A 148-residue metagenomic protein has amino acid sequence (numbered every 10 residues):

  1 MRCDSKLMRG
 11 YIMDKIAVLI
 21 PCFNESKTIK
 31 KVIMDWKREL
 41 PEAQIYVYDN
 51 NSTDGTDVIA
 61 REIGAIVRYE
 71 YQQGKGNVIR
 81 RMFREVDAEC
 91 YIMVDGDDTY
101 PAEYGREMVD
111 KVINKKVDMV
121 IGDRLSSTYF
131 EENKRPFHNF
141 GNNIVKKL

Functional and structural regions predicted by a protein language model:
R2-I12: Short, Lys/Arg-enriched N-terminal segments with co-localized hydrophobic residues within the first ~10-30 amino acids
K15-A17, Q44: Cell-envelope/extracellular polymer assembly enzymes that use nucleotide-activated donors
K27-K31, D54-I63: Acidic helix N-cap motif at the loop->helix transition within catalytic regions of sugar-transfer enzymes
I33, E42-N51: Short beta-strand/loop segment that forms part of the nucleotide-sugar
Q44-Y46, D57-E85: Conserved donor nucleotide-binding strand/loop of the catalytic core
Y71-E85, A102-L148: Acceptor/aglycone-binding surface of glycosyltransferases and processive sugar-polymer synthases
Y91: Short aromatic/hydrophobic "clamp" motif used to bind/position activated sugar donors
D95-T99: The conserved acidic donor/metal-binding loop of glycosyltransferases
